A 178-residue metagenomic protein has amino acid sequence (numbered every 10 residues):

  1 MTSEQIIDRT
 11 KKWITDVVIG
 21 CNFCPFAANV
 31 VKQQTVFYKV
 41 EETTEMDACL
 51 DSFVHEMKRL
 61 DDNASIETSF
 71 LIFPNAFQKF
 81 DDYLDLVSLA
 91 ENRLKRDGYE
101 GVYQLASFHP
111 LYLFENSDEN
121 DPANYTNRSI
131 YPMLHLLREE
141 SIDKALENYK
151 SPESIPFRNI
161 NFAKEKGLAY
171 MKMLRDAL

Functional and structural regions predicted by a protein language model:
M1-L178: Expand to "…catalyze enediolate/carbanion chemistry for C-C bond making/breaking, isomerization, decarboxylation
